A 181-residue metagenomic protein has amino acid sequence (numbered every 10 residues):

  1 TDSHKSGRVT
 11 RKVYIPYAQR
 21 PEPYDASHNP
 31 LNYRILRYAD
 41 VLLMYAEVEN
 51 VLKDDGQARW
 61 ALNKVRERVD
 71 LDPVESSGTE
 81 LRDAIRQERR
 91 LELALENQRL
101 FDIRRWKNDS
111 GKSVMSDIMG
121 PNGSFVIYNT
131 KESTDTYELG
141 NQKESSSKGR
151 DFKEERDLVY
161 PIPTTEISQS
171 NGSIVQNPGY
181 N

Functional and structural regions predicted by a protein language model:
T1-R37, Y180: Flexible, polar/acidic helix-loop-strand segments at domain edges
H4-R8, P16, Y33, L62-K64 (+3 more regions): General helical secondary-structure elements
Y14-Y17, Y24, Y45, W60 (+3 more regions): Phenylalanine-focused residue identity feature
Q19, A39, T164-E166: A generic alpha-helix propensity feature with a strong bias for hydrophobic helices
H28, R66, S76-N181: Long, intrinsically disordered, low-complexity segments
Y33-K64, R82-A94, Y160: Extended, hydrophobic/aromatic-rich amphipathic alpha-helical segments that build helical scaffolds
V69-D72: Alpha-helical junction/boundary sensor with strong preference for TPR arrays
